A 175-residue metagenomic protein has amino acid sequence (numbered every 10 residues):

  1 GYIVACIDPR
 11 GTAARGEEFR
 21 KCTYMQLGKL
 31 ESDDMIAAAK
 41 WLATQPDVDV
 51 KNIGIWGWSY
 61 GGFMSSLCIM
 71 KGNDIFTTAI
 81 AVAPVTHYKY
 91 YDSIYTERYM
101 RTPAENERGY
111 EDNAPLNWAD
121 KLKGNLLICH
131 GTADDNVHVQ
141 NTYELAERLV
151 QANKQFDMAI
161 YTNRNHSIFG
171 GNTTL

Functional and structural regions predicted by a protein language model:
G1-Y60, T86-H87, Y91-E97: Cap/lid segment of the alpha/beta-hydrolase catalytic domain
C22, D34, T77-T78, P84-G124 (+1 more regions): Mobile cap/lid helix-loop segments that gate and shape the active-site cleft of serine hydrolases
G62-D74: Short glycine-enriched nucleophile-adjacent loop and the immediately C-terminal alpha-helix near the catalytic center
L122, I128-H130, D134: Short beta-strand/loop motif that positions the catalytic acidic residue of the alpha/beta-hydrolase fold
L127, Y143, V150-L175: C-terminal catalytic histidine-bearing segment of alpha/beta-hydrolase fold enzymes
T132-D135, N163-N165: Acidic beta-to-alpha connecting loop that harbors the catalytic carboxylate
D135-E144: Conserved alpha/beta-hydrolase "acid-adjacent" motif
